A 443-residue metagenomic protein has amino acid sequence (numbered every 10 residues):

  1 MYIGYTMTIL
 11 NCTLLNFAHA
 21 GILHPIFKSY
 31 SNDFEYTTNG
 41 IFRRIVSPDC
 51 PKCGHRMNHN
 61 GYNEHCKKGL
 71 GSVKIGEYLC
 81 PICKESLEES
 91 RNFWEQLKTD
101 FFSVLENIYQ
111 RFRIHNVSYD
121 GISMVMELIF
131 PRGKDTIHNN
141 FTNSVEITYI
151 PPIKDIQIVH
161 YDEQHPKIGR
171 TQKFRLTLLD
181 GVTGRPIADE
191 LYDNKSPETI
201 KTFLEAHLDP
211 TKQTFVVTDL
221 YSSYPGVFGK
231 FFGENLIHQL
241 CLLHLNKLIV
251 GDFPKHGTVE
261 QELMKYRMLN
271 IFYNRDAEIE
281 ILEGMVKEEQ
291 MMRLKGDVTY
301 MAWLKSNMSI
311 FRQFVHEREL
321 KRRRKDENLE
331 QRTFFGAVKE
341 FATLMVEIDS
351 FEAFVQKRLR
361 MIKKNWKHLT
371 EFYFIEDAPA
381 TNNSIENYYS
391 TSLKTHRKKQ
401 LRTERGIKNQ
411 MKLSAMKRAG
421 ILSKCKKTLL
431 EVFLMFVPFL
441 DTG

Functional and structural regions predicted by a protein language model:
Y2, P225, L269-G443: Acidic/histidine-rich catalytic cores and adjacent linkers of DNA breakage/strand-transfer/modification proteins
Y2-F93, K399: Short, conserved DNA-binding cores of transcription-related domains
Y5, N58, G69-R170: Short, positively charged, Gly/Tyr-enriched micro-motifs that form contact patches at catalytic or ligand/partner
L79, F130-K230: RNase H-like nuclease fold core
H165, S222, K247, Y389-S390: Short hydrophobic/aromatic residue motifs in ordered secondary structure
T211-K212, I237, S384: Short loop/turn motifs at secondary-structure junctions
T218-L269: Conserved beta-strand -> loop -> alpha-helix junction used to position metal-binding or nucleic-acid-contacting
